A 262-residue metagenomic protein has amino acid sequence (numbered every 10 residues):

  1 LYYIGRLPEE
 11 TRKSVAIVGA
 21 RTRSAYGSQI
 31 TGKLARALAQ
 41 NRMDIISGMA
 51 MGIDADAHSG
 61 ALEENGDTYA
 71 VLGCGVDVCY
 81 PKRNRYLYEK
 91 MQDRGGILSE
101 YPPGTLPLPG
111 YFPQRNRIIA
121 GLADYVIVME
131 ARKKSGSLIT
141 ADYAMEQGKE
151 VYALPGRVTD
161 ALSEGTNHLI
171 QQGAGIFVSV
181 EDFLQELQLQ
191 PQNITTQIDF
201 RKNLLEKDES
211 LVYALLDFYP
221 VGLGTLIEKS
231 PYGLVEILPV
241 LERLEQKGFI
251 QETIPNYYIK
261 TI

Functional and structural regions predicted by a protein language model:
L1-I262: Glycine-biased, small-residue-rich flexible motifs in mid-sequence functional cores and linkers
